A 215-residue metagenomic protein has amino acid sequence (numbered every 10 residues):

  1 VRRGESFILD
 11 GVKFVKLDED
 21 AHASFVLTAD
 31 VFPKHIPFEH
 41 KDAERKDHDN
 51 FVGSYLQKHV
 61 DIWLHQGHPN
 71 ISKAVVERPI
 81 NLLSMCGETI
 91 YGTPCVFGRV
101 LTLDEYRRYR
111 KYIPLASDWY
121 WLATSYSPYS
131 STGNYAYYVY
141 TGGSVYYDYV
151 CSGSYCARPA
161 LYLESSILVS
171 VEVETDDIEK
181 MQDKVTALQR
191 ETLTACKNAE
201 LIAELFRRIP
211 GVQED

Functional and structural regions predicted by a protein language model:
V1-E172: Collagenous Gly-X-Y triple-helix signature in extracellular proteins
H68-L83, N198-R207, Q213-D215: Short glycine-rich, low-complexity/disordered patches
V171-G211: Amphipathic alpha-helical, heptad-repeat/coiled-coil segments used for oligomerization, stalk/fiber formation
